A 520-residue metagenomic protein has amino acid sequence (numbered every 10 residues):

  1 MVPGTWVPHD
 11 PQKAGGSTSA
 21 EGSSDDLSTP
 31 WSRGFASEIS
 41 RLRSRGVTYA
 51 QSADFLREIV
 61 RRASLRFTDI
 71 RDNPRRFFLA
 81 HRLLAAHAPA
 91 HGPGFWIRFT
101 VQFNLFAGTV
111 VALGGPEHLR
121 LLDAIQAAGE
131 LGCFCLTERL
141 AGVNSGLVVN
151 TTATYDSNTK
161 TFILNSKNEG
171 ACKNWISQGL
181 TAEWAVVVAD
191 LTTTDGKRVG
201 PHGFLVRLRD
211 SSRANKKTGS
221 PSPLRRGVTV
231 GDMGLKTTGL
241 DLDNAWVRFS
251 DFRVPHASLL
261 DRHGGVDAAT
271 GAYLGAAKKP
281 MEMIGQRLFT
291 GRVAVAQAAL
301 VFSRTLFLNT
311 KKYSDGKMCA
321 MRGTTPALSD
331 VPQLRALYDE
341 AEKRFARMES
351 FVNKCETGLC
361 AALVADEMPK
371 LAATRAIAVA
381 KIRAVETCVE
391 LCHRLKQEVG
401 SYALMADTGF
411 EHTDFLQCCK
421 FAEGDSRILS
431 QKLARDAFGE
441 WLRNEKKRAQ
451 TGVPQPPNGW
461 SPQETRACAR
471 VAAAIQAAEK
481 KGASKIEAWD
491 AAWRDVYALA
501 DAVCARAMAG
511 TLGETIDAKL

Functional and structural regions predicted by a protein language model:
M1-L131, V143, Y155-S157, T161-I163 (+6 more regions): Amphipathic, small/basic residue-rich leader segments at the start of a protein or domain
F67, L105-L113, T137-A141, P326-L334 (+1 more regions): Conserved short loop/turn motifs at secondary-structure junctions
T109, G170-K173, F421: Sensory/regulatory domains in signal-transduction proteins
G129-E138, V228-G231: Short Pro/Gly-enriched beta-strand edge/turn motifs at strand-loop
C133-T152: A gly/ser-rich beta-alpha-beta helix-loop segment of oxidoreductase catalytic cores
G146-V148, L180-A182, R198-V199, L240-N244 (+1 more regions): Short, solvent-exposed loop/turn segments at the edges of secondary structure
Y155-I163, V206-K485, R506: Internal glycine-rich alpha/beta core junctions
T161-T229: A short core secondary-structure module
